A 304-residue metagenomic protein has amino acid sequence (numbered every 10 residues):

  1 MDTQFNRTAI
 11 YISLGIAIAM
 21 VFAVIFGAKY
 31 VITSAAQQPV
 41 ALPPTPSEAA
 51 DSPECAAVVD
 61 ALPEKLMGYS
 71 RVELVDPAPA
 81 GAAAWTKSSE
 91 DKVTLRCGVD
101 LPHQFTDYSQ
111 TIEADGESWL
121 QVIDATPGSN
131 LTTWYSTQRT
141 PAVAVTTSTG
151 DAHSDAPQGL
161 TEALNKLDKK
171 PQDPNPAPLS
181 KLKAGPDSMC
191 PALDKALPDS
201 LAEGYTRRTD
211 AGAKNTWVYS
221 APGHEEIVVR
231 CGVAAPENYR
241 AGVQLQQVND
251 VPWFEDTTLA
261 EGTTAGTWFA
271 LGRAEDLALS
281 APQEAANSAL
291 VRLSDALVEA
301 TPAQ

Functional and structural regions predicted by a protein language model:
D2-K29: Hydrophobic membrane-insertion alpha-helices, especially the h-region of bacterial N-terminal signal peptides
I10-L14, E48-A56, Y135, P191 (+1 more regions): N-proximal accessory regions
V24-A35, G266: N-proximal short alpha-helices
Y30-L101, P176-D194, P198-G212: Extracytoplasmic low-complexity, Pro/Thr/Ser/Ala/Gly-rich segments that lie immediately after a secretion/anchoring
K65-Y69, E73-W119, S200-Y205, S220-W253: Mature extracytoplasmic domains of secretory-pathway proteins
A82-T86, W134-T137, T216-Y219, W268-A270: Generic recognition of long tandem-repeat/solenoid scaffolds
T94-P171, A234, G242-Q304: Extracytosolic low-complexity repeat regions of secreted or lipid-anchored proteins
G150-L245: Extracytoplasmic/periplasmic C-terminal soluble domains
